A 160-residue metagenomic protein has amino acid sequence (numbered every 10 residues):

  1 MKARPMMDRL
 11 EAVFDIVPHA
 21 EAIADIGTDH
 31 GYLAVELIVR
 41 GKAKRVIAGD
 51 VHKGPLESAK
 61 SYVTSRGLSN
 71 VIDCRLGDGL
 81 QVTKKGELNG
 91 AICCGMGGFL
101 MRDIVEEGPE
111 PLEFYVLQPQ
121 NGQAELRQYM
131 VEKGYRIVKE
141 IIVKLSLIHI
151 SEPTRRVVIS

Functional and structural regions predicted by a protein language model:
R4-A20: Conserved alpha-helix/loop element of class I SAM-dependent methyltransferases that forms part of the SAM/SAH-binding
E21-D29: Conserved class I S-adenosyl-L-methionine
G31, V35: Glycine-rich SAM-binding Motif I of class I
R45-D50: Conserved SAM-binding motif I beta-strand of class I
K53-E57: Short alpha-helix immediately C-terminal to the canonical SAM-binding loop
K60-K85: S-adenosyl-L-methionine
E107-I148: C-terminal substrate-binding/active-site "lid" region of AdoMet-derived donor-dependent transferases
I148-S160: Single conserved hydrophobic/aromatic residue that forms the stacking wall/gate of nucleotide- or nucleobase-binding
